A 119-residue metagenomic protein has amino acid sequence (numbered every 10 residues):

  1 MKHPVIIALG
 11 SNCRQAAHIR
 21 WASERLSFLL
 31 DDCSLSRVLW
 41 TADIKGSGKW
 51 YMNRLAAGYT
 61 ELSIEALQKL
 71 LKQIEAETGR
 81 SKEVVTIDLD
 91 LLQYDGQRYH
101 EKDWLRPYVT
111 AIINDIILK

Functional and structural regions predicted by a protein language model:
M1-L29, S36-A42: N-terminal beta1-alpha1 ligand-phosphate binding loop
V5, R54, N114: Small-molecule pocket liners
L9-S11, A56-L62, Q93-G96: Short beta-strand-to-loop capping motifs
H18, A22, S63, L67-L70: Amphipathic alpha-helical interface surfaces
R25-F28, M52-A56, E75-E77: Short, low-complexity, polar/charged sequence segments that are solvent-exposed and flexible
C33-S34, R80: A short linear hydrophobic-aromatic micro-motif
S36-Y59: Short, charge-patterned binding micro-sites
D43-Y51, E65-K119: Flexible, gly/pro- and Lys/Arg-enriched active-site loops
